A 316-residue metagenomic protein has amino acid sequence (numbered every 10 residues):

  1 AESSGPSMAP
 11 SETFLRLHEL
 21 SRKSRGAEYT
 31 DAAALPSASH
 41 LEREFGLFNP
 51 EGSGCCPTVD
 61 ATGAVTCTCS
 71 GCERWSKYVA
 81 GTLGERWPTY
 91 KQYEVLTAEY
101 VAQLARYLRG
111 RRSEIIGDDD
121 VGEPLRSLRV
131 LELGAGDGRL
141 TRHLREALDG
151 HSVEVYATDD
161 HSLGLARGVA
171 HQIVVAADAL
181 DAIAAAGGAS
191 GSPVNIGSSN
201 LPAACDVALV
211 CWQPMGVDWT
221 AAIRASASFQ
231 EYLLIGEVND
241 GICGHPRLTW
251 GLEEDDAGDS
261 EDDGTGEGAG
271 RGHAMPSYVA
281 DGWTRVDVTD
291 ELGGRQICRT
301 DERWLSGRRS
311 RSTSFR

Functional and structural regions predicted by a protein language model:
G5-S113: S-adenosyl-L-methionine
L104-R126, N200-P202: Glycine-rich helix-loop-beta junction characteristic of Rossmann-like nucleotide cofactor-binding loops
S127-G136: Conserved class I S-adenosyl-L-methionine
E154-D159: Conserved SAM-binding motif I beta-strand of class I
L163-A203, V207: S-adenosyl-L-methionine
C205-D218: A short SAM/SAH-binding and catalytic strip from SAM-dependent methyltransferases
M215-R316: C-terminal substrate-binding/active-site "lid" region of AdoMet-derived donor-dependent transferases
